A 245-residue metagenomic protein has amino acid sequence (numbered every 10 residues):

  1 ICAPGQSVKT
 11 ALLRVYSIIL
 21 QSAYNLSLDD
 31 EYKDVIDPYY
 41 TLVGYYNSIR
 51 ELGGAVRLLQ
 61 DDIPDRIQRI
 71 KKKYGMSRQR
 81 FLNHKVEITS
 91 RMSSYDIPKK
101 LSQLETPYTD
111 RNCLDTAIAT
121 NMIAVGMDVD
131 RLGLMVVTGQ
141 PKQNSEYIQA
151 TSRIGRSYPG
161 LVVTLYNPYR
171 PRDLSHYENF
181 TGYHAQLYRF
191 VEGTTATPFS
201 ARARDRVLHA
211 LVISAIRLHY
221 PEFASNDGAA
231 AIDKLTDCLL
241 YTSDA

Functional and structural regions predicted by a protein language model:
I1-V56: Conserved interdomain linker/interface between the two RecA-like ATPase lobes of SF2 helicase motors
G54-Q68: Conserved helicase motor "Helicase C" RecA-like lobe of SF1/SF2 P-loop NTPases
R66-R91: Conserved RecA-like helicase motor-core motifs
N83, R91-D115: Conserved motor-coupling elements within RecA-like helicase/translocase cores
M127-S157, P168: Conserved RecA-like helicase motor core of SF1/SF2 enzymes
I154-N179: Conserved segment of the helicase C-terminal RecA-like domain
R170-R204: A conserved SF2-helicase RecA2
Y241-A245: Conserved small/polar residues in nucleotide/adenosyl-binding loops
